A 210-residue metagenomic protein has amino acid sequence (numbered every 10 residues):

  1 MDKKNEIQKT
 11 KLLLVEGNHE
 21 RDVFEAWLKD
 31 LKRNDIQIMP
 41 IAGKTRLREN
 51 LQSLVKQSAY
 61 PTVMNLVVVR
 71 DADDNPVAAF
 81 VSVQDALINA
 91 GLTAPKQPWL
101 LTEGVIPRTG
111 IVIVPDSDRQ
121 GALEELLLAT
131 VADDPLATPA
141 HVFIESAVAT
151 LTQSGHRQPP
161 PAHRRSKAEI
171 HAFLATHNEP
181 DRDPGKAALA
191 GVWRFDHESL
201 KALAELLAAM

Functional and structural regions predicted by a protein language model:
D2-Q8, A26-I38, Q52-N65, D71-M210: C-terminal accessory helical subdomains adjacent to catalytic cores in phosphodiester- and nucleotide-handling enzymes
T10-L14: Conserved beta-strand elements of the Class I
V15-H19: Helix N-cap/beta->alpha junction signal
E20-F24: Short N-terminal binding/cap micro-motifs at the start of the first secondary-structure element
G43-R48: Conserved helicase/translocase motor-coupling segment
